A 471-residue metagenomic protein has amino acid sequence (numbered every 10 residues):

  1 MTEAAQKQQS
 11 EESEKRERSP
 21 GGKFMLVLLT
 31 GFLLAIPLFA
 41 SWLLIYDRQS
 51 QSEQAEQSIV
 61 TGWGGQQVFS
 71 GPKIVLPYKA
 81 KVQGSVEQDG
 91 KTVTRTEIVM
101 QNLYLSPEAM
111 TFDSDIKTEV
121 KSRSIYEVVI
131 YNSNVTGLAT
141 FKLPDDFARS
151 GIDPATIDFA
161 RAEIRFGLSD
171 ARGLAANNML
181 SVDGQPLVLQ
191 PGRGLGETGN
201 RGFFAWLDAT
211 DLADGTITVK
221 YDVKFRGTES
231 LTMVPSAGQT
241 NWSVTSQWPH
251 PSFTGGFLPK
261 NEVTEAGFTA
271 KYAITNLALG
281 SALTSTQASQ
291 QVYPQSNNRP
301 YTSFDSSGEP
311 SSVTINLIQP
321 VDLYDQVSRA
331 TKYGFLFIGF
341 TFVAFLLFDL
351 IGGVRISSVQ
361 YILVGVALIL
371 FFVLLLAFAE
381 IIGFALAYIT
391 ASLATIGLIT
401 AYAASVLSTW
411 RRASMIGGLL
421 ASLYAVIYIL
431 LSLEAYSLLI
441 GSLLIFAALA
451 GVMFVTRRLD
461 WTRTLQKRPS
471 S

Functional and structural regions predicted by a protein language model:
M1-E17, R468-S471: N-terminal Lys/Arg-rich, disordered targeting/topogenic segments
R16-D47: Hydrophobic alpha-helical transmembrane signal-anchor segments
E17-S19, S306-I338, S357-S358: Cytosolic-side membrane-insertion boundary helix
G21-L26, S122-V129, F204-D211, Q326-L336: Membrane-entry segments of alpha-helical transmembrane domains in multi-pass membrane proteins
S41-Q66: Alpha-helical transmembrane signal-anchor/signal-peptide segments
S50, Q54, T61, V75 (+1 more regions): Soluble non-transmembrane domains of integral membrane proteins
V60-S85: Short extracytoplasmic
F335-S471: Generic detector of multi-pass transmembrane helix bundles and their immediately adjacent loops in polytopic membrane
